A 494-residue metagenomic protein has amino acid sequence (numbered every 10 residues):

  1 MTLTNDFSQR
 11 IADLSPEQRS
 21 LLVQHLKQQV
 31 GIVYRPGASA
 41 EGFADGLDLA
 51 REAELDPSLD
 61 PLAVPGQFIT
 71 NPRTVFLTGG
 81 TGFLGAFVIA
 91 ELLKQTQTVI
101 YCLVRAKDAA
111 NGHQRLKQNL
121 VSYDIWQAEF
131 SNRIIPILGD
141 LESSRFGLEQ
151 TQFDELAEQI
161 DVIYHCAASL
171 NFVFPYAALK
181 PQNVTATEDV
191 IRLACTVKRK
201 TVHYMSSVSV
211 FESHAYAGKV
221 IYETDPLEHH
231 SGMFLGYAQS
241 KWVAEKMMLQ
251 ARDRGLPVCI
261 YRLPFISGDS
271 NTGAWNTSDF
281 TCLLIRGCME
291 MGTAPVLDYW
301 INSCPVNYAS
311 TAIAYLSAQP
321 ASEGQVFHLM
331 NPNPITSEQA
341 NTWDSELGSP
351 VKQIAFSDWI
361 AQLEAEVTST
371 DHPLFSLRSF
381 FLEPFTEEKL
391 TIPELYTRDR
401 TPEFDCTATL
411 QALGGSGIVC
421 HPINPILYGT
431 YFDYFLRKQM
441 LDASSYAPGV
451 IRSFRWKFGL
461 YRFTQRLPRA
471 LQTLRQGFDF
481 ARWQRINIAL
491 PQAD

Functional and structural regions predicted by a protein language model:
M1-Y34: Carrier-protein-dependent adenylate-forming modules in NRPS/ANL systems
Q18-R19, G42, G46, A50 (+2 more regions): Amphipathic terminal alpha-helices
Q29-S169, Y176, Y461, T473-D479 (+2 more regions): N-terminal Rossmann/SDR dinucleotide-binding element
R73-T74, A168-A178, T187-R192, D225-F234 (+6 more regions): Glycine- and acidic
A157, V162-A167, V173-P181, T185-G236 (+2 more regions): Conserved Rossmann-fold NAD(P)-dependent oxidoreductase catalytic core, especially the SDR/UDP-sugar
A215-Y222, A238, K246-T311, Y315 (+1 more regions): NAD(P)-dependent short-chain dehydrogenase/reductase
L316-I392, F435-Q439, S444-G459, L467 (+1 more regions): Mid/C-terminal beta-alpha module of Rossmann-like enzyme folds, strongest in SDR-family dehydrogenases/epimerases
